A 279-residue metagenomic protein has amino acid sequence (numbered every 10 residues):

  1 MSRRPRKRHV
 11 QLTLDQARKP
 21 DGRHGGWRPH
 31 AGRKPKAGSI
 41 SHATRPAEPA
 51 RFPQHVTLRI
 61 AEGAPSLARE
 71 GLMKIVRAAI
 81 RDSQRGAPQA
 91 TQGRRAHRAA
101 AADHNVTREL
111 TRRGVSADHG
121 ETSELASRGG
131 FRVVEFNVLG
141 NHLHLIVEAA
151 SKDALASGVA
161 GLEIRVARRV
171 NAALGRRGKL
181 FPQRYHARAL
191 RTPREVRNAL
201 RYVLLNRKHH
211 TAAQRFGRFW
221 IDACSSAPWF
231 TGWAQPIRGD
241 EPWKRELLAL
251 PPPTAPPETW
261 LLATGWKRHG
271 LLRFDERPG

Functional and structural regions predicted by a protein language model:
M1-Q54, L58-R59, A64-G140, E148-G279: Short Pro-Cys-Gly-centered "Cys-loop" motif that presents a nucleophilic cysteine in a tight turn
